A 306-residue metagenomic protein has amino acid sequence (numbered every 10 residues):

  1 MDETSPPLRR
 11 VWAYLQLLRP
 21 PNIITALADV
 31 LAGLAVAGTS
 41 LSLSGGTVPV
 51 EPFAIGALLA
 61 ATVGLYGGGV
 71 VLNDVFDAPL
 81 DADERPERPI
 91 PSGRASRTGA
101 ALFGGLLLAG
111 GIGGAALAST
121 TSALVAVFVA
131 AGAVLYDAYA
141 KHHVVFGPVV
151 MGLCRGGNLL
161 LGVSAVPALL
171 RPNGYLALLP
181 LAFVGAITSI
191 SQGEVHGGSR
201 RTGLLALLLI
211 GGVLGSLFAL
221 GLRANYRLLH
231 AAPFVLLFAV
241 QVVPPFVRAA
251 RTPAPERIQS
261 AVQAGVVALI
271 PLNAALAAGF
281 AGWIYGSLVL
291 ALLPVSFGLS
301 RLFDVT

Functional and structural regions predicted by a protein language model:
M1-A32: N-terminal, positively charged, Ser/Thr/Ala/Gly-biased leader segments that form transit/presequence-like amphipathic
D2-R10, G156-L159, S164-T306: C-terminal membrane-associated helical module and adjoining short loops/tails
Q16-P21, I90-A100, L117-S122, H143-F146 (+2 more regions): Short, amphipathic, aromatic/basic-enriched membrane-interface segments that mark the entry/exit of transmembrane
L18, D77, A274: Divalent metal-coordination and catalytic microenvironments
A26-F76, E84-R85, L108-A116, T120-Y136 (+3 more regions): Membrane-embedded alpha-helical segments that form the functional core of polytopic membrane enzymes, especially those
L34, G38, D74, S92 (+5 more regions): Transmembrane helix-loop junction
A57-T62, A78-A133, P148-C154, N158-L160 (+3 more regions): Multi-pass membrane catalytic core of lipid/isoprenoid biosynthesis enzymes
A61-S92, R97-G99, A186-R200, L299-D304: Acidic (Asp/Glu-rich) catalytic motifs at the cytosolic membrane interface
